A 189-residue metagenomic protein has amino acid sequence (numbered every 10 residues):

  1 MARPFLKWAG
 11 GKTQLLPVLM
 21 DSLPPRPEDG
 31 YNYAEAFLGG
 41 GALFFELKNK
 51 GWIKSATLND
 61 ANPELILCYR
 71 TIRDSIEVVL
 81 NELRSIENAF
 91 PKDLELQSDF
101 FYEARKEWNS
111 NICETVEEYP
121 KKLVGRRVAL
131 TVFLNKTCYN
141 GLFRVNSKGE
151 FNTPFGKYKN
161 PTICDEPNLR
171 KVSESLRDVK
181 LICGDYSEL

Functional and structural regions predicted by a protein language model:
M1-N32, F37-L38, A42-L43, K50: S-adenosyl-L-methionine
Q14-L15, L43-F45, T153, N160: Short, electropositive, low-hydrophobicity segments enriched in small/polar residues
K50-R177: Class I S-adenosyl-L-methionine-dependent methyltransferase module
K180-I182: General small-molecule cofactor/ligand-binding pocket signal
G184-E188: Conserved SAM/SAH-binding loop
